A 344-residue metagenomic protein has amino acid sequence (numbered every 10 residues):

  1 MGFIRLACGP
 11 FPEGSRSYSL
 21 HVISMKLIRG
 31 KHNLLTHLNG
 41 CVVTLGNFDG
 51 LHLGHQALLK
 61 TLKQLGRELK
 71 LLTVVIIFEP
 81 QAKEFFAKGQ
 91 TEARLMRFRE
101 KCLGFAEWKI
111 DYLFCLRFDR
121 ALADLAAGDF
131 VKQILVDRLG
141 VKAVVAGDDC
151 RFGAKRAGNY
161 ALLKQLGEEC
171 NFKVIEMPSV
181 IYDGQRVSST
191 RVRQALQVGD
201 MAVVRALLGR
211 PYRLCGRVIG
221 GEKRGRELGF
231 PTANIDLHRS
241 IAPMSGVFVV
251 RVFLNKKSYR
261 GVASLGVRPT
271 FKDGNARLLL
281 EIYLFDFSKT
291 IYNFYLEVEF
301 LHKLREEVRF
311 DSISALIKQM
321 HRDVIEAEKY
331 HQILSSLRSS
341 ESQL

Functional and structural regions predicted by a protein language model:
F11, S15-Y18: Short, low-complexity intrinsically disordered segments enriched in A/P/G/S/L with frequent Arg, especially at protein
K26-N33: Short acidic-hydrophobic, aromatic-tinged amphipathic segments that line or gate anion-handling sites
N33-R97: N-terminal catalytic cores of NTP/NDP-binding nucleotidyl/phosphoryl-transfer enzymes
L72-V141: Active-site-proximal cofactor/substrate-binding loop regions of enzyme domains
A121-P231, D311-I317, E328: Classical nucleotidyltransferase
G221-L344: Phosphate/ribose-recognition catalytic cores of enzymes acting on nucleotide-derived substrates
